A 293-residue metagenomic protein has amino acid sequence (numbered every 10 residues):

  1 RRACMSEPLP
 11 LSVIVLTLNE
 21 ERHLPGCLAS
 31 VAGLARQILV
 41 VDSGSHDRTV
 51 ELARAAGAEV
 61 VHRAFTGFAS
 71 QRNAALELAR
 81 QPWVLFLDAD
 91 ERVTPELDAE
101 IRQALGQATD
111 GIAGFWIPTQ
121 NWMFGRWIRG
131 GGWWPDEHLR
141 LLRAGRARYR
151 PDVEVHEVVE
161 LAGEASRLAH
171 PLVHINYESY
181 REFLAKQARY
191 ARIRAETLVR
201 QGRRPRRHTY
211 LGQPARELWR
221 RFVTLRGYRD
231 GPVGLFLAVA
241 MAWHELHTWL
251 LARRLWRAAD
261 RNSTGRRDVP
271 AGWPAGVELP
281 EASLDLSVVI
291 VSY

Functional and structural regions predicted by a protein language model:
R1-S30, W256-Y293: N-proximal low-complexity "stem/linker" segments adjacent to membrane-targeting elements
V13, I38-V40, A165: Hydrophobic/aromatic residues located in beta-strands of well-ordered beta-sheets within soluble catalytic
R22-P25, D47-A56, E96-L97: Acidic helix N-cap motif at the loop->helix transition within catalytic regions of sugar-transfer enzymes
S30, D42-E51, D88: A conserved acidic beta->alpha catalytic loop
L34, A55-G57, E137, L161: Short, structured coil segments at secondary-structure junctions
R36, V50-L78: Conserved donor nucleotide-binding strand/loop of the catalytic core
V41-S43, L87, V288, Y293: Conserved sequence signature across two-component system core domains
A69-E77, P82-L87, T94-A259, T264-A271: Catalytic-site signature of metal-activated, phosphate-bearing donor transferases, centered on the GT-A/GT-A-like
